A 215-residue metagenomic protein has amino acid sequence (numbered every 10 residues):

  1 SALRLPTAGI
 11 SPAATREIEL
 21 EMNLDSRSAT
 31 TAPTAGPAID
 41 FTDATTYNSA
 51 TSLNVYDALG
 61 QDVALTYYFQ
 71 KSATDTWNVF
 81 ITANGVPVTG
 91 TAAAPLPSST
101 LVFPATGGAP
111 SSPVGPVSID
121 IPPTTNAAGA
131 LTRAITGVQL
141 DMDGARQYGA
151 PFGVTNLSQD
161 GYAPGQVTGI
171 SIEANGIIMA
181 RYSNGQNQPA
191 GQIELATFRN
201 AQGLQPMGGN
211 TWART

Functional and structural regions predicted by a protein language model:
S1-T215: Small/polar low-complexity and glycine-rich loop motifs
